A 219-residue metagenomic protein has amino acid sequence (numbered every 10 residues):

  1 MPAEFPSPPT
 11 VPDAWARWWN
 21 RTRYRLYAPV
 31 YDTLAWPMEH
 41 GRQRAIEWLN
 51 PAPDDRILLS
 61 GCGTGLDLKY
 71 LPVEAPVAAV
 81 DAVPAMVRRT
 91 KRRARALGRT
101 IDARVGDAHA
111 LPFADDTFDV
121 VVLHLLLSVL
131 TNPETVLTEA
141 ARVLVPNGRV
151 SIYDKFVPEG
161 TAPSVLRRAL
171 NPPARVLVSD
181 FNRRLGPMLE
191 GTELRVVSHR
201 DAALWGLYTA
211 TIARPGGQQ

Functional and structural regions predicted by a protein language model:
P2-A52, L66-D67, R89, R93 (+2 more regions): Conserved class I S-adenosyl-L-methionine
V11-W19, L34, S151-A210: C-terminal alpha-helical "lid/dimerization" subdomain adjacent to the S-adenosyl-L-methionine
D54, L144-V150: Short glycine-dipeptide loop
R56-A110: Class I SAM-dependent methyltransferase SAM/SAH-binding core
H109-V121: A short acidic, Gly/Pro-enriched loop at the edge of an enzyme's catalytic core that lines a small-molecule cofactor
V120-N132: A short SAM/SAH-binding and catalytic strip from SAM-dependent methyltransferases
E134-P146: A short glycine-rich, Lys/Arg-flanked "PGG" loop and its adjoining helix->strand segment in the class I
A210-Q219: C-terminal lobe and adjacent flexible extensions of AdoMet/dcAdoMet transferase-like proteins
